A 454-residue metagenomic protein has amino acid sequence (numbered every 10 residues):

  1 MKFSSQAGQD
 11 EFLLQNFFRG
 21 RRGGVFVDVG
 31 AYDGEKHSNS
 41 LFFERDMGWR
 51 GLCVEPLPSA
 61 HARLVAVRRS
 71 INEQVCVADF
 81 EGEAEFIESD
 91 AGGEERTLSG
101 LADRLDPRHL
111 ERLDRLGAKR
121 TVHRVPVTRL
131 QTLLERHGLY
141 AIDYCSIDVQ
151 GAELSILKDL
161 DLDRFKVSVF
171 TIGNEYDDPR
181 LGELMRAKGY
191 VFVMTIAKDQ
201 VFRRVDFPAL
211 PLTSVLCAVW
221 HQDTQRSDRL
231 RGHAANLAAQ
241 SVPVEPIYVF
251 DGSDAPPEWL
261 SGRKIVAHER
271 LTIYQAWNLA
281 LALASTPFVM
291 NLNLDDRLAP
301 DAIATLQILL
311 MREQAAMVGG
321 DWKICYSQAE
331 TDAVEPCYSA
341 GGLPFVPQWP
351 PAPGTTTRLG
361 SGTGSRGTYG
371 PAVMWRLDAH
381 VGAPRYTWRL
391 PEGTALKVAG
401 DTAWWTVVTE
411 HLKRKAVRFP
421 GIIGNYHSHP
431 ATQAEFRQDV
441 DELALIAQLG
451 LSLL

Functional and structural regions predicted by a protein language model:
M1-P211: Phosphate/nucleotide-binding beta-alpha loop and adjacent structural elements of enzyme active sites
R115-T121, L343, Q348-W375: A recurrent flexible, glycine/aromatic-enriched loop bordering the glycosyltransferase active site that acts as
G232-V244: Short, acidic, metal-binding catalytic loop of nucleotide-sugar glycosyltransferases
H268-L283: Glycine-rich, basic loop-to-helix element that forms the pyrophosphate-binding segment of sugar-nucleotide handling
V289: Short aromatic/hydrophobic "clamp" motif used to bind/position activated sugar donors
I303-Y338: Conserved donor NDP-sugar-binding/catalytic core segment of glycosyltransferases
K323-C325, A329-E330, F419-R437: Active-site donor/metal-binding and catalytic loop motifs of nucleotide-sugar-dependent glycosylation enzymes
A395-W404: Acidic donor-binding loop at a coil-to-helix junction in glycosyltransferase catalytic cores that engages
